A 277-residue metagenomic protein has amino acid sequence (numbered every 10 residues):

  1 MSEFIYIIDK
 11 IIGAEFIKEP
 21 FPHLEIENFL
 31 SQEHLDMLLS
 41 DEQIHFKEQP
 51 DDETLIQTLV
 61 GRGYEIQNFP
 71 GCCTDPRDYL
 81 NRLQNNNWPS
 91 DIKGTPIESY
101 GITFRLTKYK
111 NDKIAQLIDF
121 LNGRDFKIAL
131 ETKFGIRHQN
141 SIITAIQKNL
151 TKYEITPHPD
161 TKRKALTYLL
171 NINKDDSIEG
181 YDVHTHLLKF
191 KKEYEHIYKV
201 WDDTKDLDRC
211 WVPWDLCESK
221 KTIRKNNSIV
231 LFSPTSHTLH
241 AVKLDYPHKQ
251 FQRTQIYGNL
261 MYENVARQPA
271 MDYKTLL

Functional and structural regions predicted by a protein language model:
M1-E19, M271-L277: Fe(II)/2-oxoglutarate
S2-I8, K93-S99, F134-G135, L207-C210 (+1 more regions): Short, functional N-terminal and low-complexity linear motifs
G13-F126: Non-heme Fe(II)/2-oxoglutarate
S31, D41-F46, P50, L55-L59 (+6 more regions): Solvent-exposed, non-transmembrane amphipathic alpha-helical segments
T103-N122, F126-M271: Catalytic core of non-heme Fe(II) oxygenases with the double-stranded beta-helix
